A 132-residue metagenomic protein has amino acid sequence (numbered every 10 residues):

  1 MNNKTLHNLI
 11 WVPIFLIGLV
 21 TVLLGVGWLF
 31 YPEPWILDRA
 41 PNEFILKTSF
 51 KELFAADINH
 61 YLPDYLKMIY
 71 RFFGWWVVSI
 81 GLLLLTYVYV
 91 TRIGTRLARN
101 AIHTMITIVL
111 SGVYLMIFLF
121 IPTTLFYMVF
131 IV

Functional and structural regions predicted by a protein language model:
M1-V12, F54, I58-M68, I93-G94: Juxtamembrane loop-transmembrane helix junctions in multi-pass integral membrane proteins, especially the extracellular
L9-P41: N-terminal signal-anchor transmembrane alpha helix
I10-V20, F73, I80, I102-L110: Hydrophobic alpha-helical transmembrane segments of polytopic
L37-E43, H60-S79: A loop-to-helix transmembrane entry motif
F44, G94-M105: Membrane-interfacial loop-to-transmembrane alpha-helix junctions, especially the N-terminal start
F44-I58: Luminal/periplasmic active-site loops of membrane-embedded glycosylation enzymes
G81-R99: Juxtamembrane helix-break-helix junctions at the cytosolic face of small multi-pass alpha-helical membrane proteins
V109-V132: Alpha-helical transmembrane segments of multi-pass integral membrane proteins, characterized by long hydrophobic
